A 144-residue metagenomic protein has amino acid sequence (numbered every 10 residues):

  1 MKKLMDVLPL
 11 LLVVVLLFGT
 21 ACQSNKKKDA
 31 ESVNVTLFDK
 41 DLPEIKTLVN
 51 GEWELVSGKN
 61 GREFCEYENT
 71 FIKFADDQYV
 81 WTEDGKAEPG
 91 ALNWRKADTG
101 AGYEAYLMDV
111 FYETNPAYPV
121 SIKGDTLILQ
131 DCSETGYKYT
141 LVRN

Functional and structural regions predicted by a protein language model:
M1-P9: Bacterial N-terminal signal peptides that target proteins for export
F18-A21: C-terminal motif of bacterial Sec signal peptides marking the signal peptidase cleavage site
Q23-K26: Bacterial signal peptide processing site
K28-A30, N34-D41, A87-A97, Q130-N144: Edge beta-strand at a domain terminus
N34-E54: N-terminal helix-cap/turn-to-beta initiation motif at the start of protein domains
K59-E66, D76-T135: Contiguous, well-ordered beta-strand patches that form the walls/edges of small beta-barrel/beta-sandwich domains
N69-F74, L141: Broad, structure-driven detector of short, well-ordered beta-strand segments within folded domains
